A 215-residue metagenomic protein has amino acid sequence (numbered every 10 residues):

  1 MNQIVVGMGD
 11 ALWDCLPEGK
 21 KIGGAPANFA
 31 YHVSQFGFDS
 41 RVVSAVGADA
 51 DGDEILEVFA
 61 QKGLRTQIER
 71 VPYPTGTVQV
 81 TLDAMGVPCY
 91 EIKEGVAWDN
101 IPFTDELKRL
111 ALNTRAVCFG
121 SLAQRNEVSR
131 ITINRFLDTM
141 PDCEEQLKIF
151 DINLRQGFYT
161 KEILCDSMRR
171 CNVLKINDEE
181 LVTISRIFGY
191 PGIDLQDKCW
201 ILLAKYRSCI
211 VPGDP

Functional and structural regions predicted by a protein language model:
N2-V6, V58-A60, T66-I68, A84-P215: Ribokinase/PfkB-type carbohydrate-kinase core domain
I4-V5, D14-V87, E94-I101, D105: Substrate-binding N-lobe of the ribokinase-like
G9: Active-site beta-alpha turn of Rossmann-fold NAD(P)-dependent dehydrogenases/reductases
W13-D14, V182: Nucleotide phosphate-binding site architecture
